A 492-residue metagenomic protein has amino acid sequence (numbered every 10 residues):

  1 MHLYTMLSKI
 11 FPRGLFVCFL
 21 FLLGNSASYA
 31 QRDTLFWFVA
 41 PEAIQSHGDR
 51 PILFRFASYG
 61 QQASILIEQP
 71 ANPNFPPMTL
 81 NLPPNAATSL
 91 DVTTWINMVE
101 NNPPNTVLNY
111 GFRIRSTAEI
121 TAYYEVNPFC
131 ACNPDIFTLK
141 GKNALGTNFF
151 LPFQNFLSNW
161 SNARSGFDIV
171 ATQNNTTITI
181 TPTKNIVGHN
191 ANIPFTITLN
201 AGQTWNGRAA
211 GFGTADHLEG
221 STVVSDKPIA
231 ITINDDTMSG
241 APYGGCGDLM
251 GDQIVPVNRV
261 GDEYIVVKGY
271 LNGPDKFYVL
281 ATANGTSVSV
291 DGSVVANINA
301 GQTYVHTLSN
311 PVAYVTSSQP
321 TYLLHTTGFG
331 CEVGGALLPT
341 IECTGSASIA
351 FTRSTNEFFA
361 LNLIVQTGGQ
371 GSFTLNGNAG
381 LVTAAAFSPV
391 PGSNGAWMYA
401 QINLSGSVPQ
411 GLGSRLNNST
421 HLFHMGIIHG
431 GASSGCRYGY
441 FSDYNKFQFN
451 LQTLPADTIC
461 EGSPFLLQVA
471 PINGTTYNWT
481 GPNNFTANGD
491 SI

Functional and structural regions predicted by a protein language model:
M1-D33, W479: Bacterial Sec-dependent N-terminal signal peptides
Q31-Q61, L66-G220, V224-L451: Conserved functional hotspot residues at active sites or interaction interfaces
R50, P84, E461-S463, T486-S491: Ser/Thr- and Asn-enriched, surface-exposed coil loops between beta-strands
N74, H421, C460, N484-T486: Short, exposed coil/turn segments at beta-strand boundaries within extracellular/luminal domains
L451-A456, G481-P482: Surface-exposed, proline-enriched loop/turn segments that connect beta strands in immunoglobulin-like
G462-P471: A short beta-strand segment in extracellular, disulfide-stabilized domains
G474-I492: Surface-exposed, flexible coil segments in extracellular/virion-facing regions
